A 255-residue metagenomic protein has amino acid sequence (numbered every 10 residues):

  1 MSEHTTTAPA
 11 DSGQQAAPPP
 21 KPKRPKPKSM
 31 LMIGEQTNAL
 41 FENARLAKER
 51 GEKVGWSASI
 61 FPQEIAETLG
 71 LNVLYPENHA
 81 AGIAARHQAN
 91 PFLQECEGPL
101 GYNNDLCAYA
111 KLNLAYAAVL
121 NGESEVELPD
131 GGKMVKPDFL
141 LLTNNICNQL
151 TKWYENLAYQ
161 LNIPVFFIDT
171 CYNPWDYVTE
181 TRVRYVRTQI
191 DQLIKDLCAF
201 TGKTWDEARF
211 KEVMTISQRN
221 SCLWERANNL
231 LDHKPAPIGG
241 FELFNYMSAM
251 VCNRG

Functional and structural regions predicted by a protein language model:
M1-Q14, H87-P99: Domain-level signal for soluble alpha/beta catalytic cores
S2-K53, R187, D191-G255: A charged, amphipathic alpha-helical module
N38, W56-I60, N148: Residue-level recognition of alpha-helix initiation/capping sites
R50-V54, D138-L141: Short active-site oxyanion
W56-G132, D138, W153-Y154: An N-terminal, globular interaction/scaffold subdomain
Q63-T68, N156, F244-C252: Short, hydrophobic/amphipathic alpha-helical patches that form generic packing surfaces within helical domains
A118-V126, G131-A208, E212, S217-R226: Internal, well-ordered alpha/beta segment that forms a basic, Gly-enriched binding/recognition surface
